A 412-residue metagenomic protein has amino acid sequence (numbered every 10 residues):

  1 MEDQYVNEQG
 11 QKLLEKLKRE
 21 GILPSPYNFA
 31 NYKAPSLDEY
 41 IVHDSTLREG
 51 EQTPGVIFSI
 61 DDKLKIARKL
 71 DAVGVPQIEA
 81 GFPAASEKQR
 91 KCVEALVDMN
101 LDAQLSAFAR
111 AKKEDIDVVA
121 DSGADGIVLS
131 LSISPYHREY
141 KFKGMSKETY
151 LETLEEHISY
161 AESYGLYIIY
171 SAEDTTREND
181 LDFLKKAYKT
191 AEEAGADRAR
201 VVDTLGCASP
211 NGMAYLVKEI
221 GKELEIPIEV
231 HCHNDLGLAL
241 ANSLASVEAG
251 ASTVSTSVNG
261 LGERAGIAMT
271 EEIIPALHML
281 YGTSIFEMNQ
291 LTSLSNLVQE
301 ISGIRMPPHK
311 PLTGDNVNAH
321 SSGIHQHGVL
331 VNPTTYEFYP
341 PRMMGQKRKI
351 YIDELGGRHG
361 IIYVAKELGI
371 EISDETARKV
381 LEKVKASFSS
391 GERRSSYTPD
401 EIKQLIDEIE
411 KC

Functional and structural regions predicted by a protein language model:
E2-K113, I352, G356, V364: N-terminal capping/small domains of soluble enzymes
E2-T46, Y281-C412: A mid-to-C-terminal "edge-of-domain" accessory segment
V42-S45, P76-A80, A103-A109, I127-L129 (+4 more regions): Hydrophobic faces of well-ordered beta-strands that scaffold small-molecule active sites in alpha/beta enzyme cores
R48, P83-A85, F108-K112, S132-S134 (+4 more regions): Active-site beta-loop-alpha junctions enriched in small/polar residues
Q52-Q77, D98, K113-I226, L244-A249: Alpha/beta enzyme core
D71-P76, D98-L101, S159-L166, K189-D197 (+9 more regions): Generic secondary-structure signature for well-ordered alpha-helical cores
A85-A107, K112-G123, G144-T149, N179-A187 (+1 more regions): Active-site loop-helix segments enriched in His/Asp/Glu that coordinate and activate a nucleophilic water at divalent
L205-A208, G212-T335: Catalytic alpha/beta core domains of metabolic enzymes, predominantly
